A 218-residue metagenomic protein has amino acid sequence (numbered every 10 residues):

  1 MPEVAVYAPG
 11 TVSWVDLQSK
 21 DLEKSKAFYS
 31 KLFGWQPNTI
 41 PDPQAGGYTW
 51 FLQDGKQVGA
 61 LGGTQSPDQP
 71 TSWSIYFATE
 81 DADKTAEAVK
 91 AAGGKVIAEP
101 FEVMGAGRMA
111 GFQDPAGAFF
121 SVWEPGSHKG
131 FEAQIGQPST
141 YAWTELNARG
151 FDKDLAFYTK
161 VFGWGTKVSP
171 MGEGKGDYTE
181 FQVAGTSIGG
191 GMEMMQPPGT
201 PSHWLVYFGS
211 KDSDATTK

Functional and structural regions predicted by a protein language model:
M1-A8, A86, K90-A142, K167-T186 (+2 more regions): Vicinal oxygen chelate
Y7-P9, S13-K56, A91, E99-G107 (+2 more regions): Core segments of cupin and vicinal oxygen chelate
T11-K20, T49-F51, T64-A88, R108-Q113 (+2 more regions): Vicinal oxygen chelate
K24, Y29, A45, G63 (+7 more regions): Generic alpha-helix signal with a bias toward terminal, lower-confidence helices and secondary-structure junctions
T39-P41, Q65, M195: Short, low-complexity Ser/Thr-rich regulatory SLiMs
Q57, T71, F119, S187: Glycine-rich acetyl-CoA-binding "A-motif" of GNAT/NAT acetyltransferases
Q57-G63: Active-site-flanking structural segment that lines cofactor/substrate pockets
G59, G189-M192: Glycine-centered structural positions embedded in regular secondary structure
